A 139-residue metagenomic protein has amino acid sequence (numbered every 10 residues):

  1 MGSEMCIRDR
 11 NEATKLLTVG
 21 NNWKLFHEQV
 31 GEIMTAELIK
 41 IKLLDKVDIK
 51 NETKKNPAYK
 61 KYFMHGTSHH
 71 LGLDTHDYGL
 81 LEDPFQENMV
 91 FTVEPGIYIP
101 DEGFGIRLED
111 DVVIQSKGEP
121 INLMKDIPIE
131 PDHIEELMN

Functional and structural regions predicted by a protein language model:
S3-N139: Active-site neighborhoods and metal-handling regions in enzymes and metal-associated proteins
